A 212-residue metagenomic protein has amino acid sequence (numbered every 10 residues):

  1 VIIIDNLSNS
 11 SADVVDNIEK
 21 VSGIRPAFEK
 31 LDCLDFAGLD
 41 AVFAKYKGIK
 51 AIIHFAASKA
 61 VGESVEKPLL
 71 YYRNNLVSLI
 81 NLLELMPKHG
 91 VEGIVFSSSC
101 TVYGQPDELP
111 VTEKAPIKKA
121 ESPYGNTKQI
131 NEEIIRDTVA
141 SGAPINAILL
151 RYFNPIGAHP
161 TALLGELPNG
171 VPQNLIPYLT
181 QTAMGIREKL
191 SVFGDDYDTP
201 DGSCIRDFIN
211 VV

Functional and structural regions predicted by a protein language model:
V1-A51, V171: N-terminal Rossmann/SDR dinucleotide-binding element
S10, S58-G62, Y103: Active-site beta-alpha loop architecture of Rossmann-like, nucleotide-cofactor-dependent enzymes
A41-K45, L85, T182: CheY-like receiver
K50-I53, V95: N-terminal Rossmann-like NAD(P) cofactor-binding module of classical short-chain dehydrogenase/reductase
F55-K59, S98-S99: Conserved NAD(P)H cofactor-binding loop of Rossmann-fold oxidoreductase domains
E66-R73, V77-E84, K88, E92-G93 (+2 more regions): Catalytic helix-loop patch of NAD(P)-dependent Rossmann-fold dehydrogenases
R136-V212: NAD(P)-dependent short-chain dehydrogenase/reductase
